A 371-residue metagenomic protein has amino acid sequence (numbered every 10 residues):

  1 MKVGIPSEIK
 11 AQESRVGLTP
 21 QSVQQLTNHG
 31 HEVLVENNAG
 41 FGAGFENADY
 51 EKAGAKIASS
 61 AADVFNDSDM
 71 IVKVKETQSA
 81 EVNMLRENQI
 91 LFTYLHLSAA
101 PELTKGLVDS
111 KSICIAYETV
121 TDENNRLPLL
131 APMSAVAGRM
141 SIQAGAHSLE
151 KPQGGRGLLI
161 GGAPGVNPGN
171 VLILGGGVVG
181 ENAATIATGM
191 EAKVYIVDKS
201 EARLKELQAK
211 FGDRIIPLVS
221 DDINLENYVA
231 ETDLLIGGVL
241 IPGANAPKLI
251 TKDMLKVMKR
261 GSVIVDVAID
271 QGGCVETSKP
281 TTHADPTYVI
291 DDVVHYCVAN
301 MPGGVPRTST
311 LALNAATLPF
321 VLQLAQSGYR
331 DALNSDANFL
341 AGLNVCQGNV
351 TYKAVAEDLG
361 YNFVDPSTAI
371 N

Functional and structural regions predicted by a protein language model:
K2, E8, T77-G169, V298-N300: Glycine/serine-rich phosphate-binding loop and adjoining beta1-alpha1 elements at the start of nucleotide-handling
K2-G106, S110: An N-terminal-biased, well-structured beta-alpha scaffold segment characteristic of Rossmann-like dinucleotide-binding
P6-G42, P152-L240, T287: Glycine-rich phosphate/diphosphate-binding loop of Rossmann-like nucleotide-binding domains
V23, N47, T104, I142 (+4 more regions): Generic hydrophobic/aromatic pocket-lining and core-packing "Φ" positions
D69, K75-E76, L95-H96, D221 (+3 more regions): Short glycine-/small-residue-rich Rossmann-like dinucleotide-binding loops
E118-L159, I269, C274-N371: Adenosine-phosphate binding glycine-rich loop
A209-D291: Rossmann-like adenosine-cofactor binding region
